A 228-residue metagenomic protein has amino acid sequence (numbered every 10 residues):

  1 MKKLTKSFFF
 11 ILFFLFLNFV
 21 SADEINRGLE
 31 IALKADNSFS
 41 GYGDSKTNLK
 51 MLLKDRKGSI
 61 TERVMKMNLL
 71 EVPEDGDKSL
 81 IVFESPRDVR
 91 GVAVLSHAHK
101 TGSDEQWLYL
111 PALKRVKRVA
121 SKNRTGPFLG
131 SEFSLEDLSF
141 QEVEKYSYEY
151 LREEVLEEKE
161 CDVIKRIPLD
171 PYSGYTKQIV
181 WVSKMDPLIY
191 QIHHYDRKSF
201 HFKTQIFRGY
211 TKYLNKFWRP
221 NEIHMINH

Functional and structural regions predicted by a protein language model:
M1-F9: Bacterial N-terminal signal peptides that target proteins for export
F8-N18: Bacterial N-terminal signal peptides
V20-A22: Boundary at the C-terminal end of the N-terminal hydrophobic targeting segment
R27-A112: N-terminal mature ectodomain segment of secretory-pathway/periplasmic proteins
L33, E84, L95-H97, E105-Y109 (+3 more regions): Gly/Pro-enriched, hydrophobic low-complexity segments that function as extracytoplasmic propeptides/linkers
N68-L70, E149-V155, R208-Y210: Short amphipathic beta-strand and strand-loop transition segments with alternating hydrophobic
D75, E157-E160: Short acidic/glycine-enriched loop/turn segments that link adjacent beta-strands
F140-S147, E153: Surface-exposed beta-loop interaction hotspot
